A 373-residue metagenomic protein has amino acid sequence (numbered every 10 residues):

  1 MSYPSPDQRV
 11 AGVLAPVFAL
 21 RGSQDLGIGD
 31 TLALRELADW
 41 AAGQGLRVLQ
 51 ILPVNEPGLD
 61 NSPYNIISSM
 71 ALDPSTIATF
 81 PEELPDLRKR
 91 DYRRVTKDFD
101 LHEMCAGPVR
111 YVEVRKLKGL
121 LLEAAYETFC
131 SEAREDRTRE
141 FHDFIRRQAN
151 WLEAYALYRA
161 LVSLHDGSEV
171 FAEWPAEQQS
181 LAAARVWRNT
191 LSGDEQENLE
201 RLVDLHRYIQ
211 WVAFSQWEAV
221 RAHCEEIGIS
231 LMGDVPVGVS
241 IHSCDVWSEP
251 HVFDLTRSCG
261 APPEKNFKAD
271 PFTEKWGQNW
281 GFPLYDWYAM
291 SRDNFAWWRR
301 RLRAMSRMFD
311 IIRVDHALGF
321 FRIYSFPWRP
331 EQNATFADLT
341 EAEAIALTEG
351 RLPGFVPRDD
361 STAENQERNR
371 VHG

Functional and structural regions predicted by a protein language model:
S2-R9, L14, S23, N61-F214 (+1 more regions): Alpha-amylase-like alpha-glycosidases and glucanotransferases acting on alpha-linked glucans and related
P6, A33-P57, A304, F309: Catalytic domains of carbohydrate-active enzymes, especially glycoside hydrolases
A11-A15, L49-Q50, L231-G233, I312: Hydrophobic faces of well-ordered beta-strands that scaffold small-molecule active sites in alpha/beta enzyme cores
G12, P16-E36, W40: N-terminal catalytic cores of NTP/NDP-binding nucleotidyl/phosphoryl-transfer enzymes
F18, L52-N55, P236, D315-A317: Anionic group-transfer/hydrolysis microenvironments
W40, A219-H223, R301-A304: A generic secondary-structure signal
A41, I51, Y158, C224 (+2 more regions): Conserved, mostly hydrophobic/aromatic
V212-E226, S230: Active-site pocket-lining segments that scaffold enzyme catalytic pockets across diverse folds
